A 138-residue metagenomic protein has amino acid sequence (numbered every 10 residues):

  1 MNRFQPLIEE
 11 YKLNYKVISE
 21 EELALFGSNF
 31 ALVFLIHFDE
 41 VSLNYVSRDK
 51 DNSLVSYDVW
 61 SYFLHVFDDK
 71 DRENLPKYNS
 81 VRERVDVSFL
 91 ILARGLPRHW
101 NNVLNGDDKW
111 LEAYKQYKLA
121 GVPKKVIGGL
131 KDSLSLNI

Functional and structural regions predicted by a protein language model:
M1-R3, Y15-I138: Intrinsically disordered, low-complexity regulatory regions enriched in serine/threonine/proline and acidic residues
